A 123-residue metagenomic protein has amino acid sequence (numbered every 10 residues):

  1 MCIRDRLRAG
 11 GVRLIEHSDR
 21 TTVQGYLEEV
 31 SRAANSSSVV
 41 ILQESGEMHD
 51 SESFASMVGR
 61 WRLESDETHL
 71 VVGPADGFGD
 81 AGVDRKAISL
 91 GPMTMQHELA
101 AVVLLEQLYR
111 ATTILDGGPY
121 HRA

Functional and structural regions predicted by a protein language model:
M1-I3: Short, small-residue-biased leader/transition segments that mark boundaries at the very start of proteins
A9-H69, G77: S-adenosyl-L-methionine/SAH cofactor-binding core of RNA-modifying enzymes
G73: Rossmann-fold NAD(P)-binding glycine/threonine-rich loop
D80-A123: Structured adenosyl-cofactor binding patch, chiefly the S-adenosyl-L-methionine
